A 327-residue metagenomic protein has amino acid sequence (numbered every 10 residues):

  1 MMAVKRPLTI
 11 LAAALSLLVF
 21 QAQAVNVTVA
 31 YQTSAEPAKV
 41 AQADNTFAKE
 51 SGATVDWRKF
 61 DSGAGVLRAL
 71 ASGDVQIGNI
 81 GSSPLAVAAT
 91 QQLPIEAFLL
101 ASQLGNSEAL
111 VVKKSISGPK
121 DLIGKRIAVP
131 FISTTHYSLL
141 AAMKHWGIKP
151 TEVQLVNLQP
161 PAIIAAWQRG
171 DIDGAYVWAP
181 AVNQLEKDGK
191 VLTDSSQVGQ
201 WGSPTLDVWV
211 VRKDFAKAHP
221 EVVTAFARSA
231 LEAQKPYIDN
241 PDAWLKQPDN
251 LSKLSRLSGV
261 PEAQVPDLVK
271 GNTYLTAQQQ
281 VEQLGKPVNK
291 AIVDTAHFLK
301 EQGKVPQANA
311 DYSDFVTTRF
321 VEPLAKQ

Functional and structural regions predicted by a protein language model:
M1-L11: Bacterial N-terminal signal peptides that target proteins for export
V19-Q21: N-terminal signal peptide c-region/cleavage motif recognized by signal peptidases
V25-N157, D173-A179, S195, S203: Short, glycine-/small- and polar/acidic-enriched structural segments that line small-molecule recognition paths
D44, E50, A69, G73 (+14 more regions): Structured segments of extracytoplasmic/periplasmic soluble domains in secreted or envelope-associated proteins
K49-S51, Q197-W201, A277-K286: Short, solvent-exposed loop/beta-turn-alpha elements that line the ligand-binding surface or hinge of extracytoplasmic
S83, V156, A162-L257: Pocket-lining segment of extracytoplasmic ligand-binding domains
K217-K304: Secondary-structure end/capping motifs
N289-Q327: Conserved C-terminal helix/tail region of periplasmic/extracytoplasmic solute-binding proteins
